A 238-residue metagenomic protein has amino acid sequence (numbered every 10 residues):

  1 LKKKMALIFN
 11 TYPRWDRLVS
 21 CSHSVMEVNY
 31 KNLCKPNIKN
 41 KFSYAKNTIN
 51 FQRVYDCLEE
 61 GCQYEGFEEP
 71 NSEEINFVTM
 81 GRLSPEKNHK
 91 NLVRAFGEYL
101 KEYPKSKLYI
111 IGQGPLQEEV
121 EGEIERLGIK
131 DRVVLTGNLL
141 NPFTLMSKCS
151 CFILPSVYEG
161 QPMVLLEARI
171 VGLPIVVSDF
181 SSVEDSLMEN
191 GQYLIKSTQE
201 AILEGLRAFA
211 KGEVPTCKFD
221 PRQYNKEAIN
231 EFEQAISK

Functional and structural regions predicted by a protein language model:
W15-Y44, I49-R53: A short, active-site helix/loop in glycosyltransferases that binds the activated sugar's phosphate group
I75-E98, P115-E121: A conserved mid-protein helix/loop that constitutes part of the nucleotide-sugar donor-binding site
E121-G137: Nucleotide-activated donor-binding/catalytic signature segment of Leloir-type glycosyltransferases, i.e., the conserved
N138, V157: Aromatic "clamp/platform" in nucleotide-sugar-dependent glycosyltransferases that forms part of the donor/acceptor
M163-E167, F180-L194: Short acidic/histidine- and often glycine-rich active-site loop of Leloir-type glycosyltransferases that engages
P174-V177: Short hydrophobic beta-strand element within catalytic cores of glycosyltransferases and related nucleotide-activated
E189-E200, A208-G212: Conserved acidic donor-binding segment of nucleotide-sugar-dependent glycosyltransferases
E213-K238: A charged, aromatic-enriched C-terminal amphipathic alpha-helix characteristic of glycosyltransferases across folds
